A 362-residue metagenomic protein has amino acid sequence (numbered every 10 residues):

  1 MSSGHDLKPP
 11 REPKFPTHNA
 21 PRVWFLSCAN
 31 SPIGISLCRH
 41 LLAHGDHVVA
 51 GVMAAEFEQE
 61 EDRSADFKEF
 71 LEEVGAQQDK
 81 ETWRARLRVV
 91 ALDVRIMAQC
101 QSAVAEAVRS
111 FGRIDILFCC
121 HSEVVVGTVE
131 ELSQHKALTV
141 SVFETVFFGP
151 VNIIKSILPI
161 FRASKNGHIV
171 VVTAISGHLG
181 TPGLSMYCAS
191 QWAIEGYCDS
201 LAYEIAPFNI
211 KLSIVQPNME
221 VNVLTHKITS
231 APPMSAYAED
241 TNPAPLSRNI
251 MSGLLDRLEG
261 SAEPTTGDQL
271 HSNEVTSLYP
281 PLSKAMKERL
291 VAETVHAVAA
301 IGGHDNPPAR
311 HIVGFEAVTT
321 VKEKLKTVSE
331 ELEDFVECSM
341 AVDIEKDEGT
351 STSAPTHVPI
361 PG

Functional and structural regions predicted by a protein language model:
G4-A55: Canonical Rossmann dinucleotide-binding motif of NAD(H)/NADP(H)-dependent dehydrogenases/reductases, specifically
V74-A98: Rossmann-fold cofactor-recognition segment
W83-R88, E106-C119, V125-T128, P307: A glycine-rich helix->loop->beta "capping" turn within Rossmann-like NAD(P)(H)-dependent oxidoreductase domains
V124-V140, G183-M186: Conserved mid-core segment of classical short-chain dehydrogenase/reductases
I154, S190: Active-site helix of classical SDR
A174: Residue(s) in the substrate-gating loop at a strand-loop-helix junction that position the organic substrate next
P207-P307: SDR active-site lid
